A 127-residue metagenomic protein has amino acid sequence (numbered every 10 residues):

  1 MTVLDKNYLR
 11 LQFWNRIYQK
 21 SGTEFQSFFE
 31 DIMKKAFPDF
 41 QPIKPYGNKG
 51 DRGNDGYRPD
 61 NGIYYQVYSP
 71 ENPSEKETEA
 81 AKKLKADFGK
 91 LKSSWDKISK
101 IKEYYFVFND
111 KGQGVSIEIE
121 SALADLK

Functional and structural regions predicted by a protein language model:
T2-P45: Acidic-basic catalytic patches of nuclease active cores, encompassing PD-(D/E)XK and other metal-cofactor nuclease
I43-D55: Globular "head" domains of long coiled-coil molecular machines
Y57-Y64: Active-site beta-strand-loop-beta-strand hairpin of nuclease catalytic cores that positions key catalytic residues
D60, S69, F108-D110: Short, flexible loop/turn elements at secondary-structure junctions
Y64-E79: Active-site ExK catalytic segment of metal-dependent nucleases
E79-L91: Glycine-rich, highly charged phosphate/nucleotide-binding loops
G89-K127: Acidic metal-coordinating catalytic centers involved in nucleic-acid phosphodiester chemistry
